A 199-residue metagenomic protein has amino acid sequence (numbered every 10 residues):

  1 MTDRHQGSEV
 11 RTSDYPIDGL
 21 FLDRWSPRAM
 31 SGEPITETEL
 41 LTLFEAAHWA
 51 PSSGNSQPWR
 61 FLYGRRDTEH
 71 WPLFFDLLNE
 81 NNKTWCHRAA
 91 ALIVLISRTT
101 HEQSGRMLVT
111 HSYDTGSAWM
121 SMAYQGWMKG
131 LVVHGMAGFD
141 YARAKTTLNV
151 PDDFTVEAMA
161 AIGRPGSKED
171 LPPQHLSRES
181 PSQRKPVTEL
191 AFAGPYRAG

Functional and structural regions predicted by a protein language model:
M1-G199: Acidic, surface-exposed loops and disordered segments
